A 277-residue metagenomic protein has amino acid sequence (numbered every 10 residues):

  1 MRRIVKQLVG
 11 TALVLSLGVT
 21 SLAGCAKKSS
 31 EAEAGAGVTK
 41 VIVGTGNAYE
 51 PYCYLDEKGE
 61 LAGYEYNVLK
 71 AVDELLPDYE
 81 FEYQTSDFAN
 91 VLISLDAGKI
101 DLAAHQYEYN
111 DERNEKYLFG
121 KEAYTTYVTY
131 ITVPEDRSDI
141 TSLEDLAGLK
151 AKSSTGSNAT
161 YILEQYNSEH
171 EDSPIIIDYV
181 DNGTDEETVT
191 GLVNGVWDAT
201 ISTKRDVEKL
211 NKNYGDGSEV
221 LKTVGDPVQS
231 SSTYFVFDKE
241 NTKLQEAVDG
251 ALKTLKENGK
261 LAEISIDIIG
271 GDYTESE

Functional and structural regions predicted by a protein language model:
A26, Y66-L76, R137, E144-K150 (+2 more regions): Extended ligand-binding regions for polar small-molecule ligands
S29, A34, Y79-E82, N158-V180 (+2 more regions): Ligand-binding clefts/hinges and TM-proximal coupling segments of bilobed small-molecule sensing domains
E31-Y107, D181: Extracytoplasmic small-molecule ligand-binding "clamshell" domains of the periplasmic binding protein/Venus flytrap
G46-N47, T125-V133, K204, Y214-L252 (+1 more regions): Periplasmic-binding protein-like
N47-E50, L61-E74, V128-E186, K204-E208: Bilobed "Venus flytrap"/periplasmic-binding protein-like clamshell domains and structurally analogous long
K70, E82-D145: Acidic, polar ligand-binding/catalytic clefts
E82-I93, S138, I177-G191, S231: Short helix-initiation/N-cap motifs at beta->coil->alpha
N90, D96, H105-K116, I162-Q165 (+1 more regions): A ligand-binding cleft/hinge motif common to bilobed small-molecule-binding domains
